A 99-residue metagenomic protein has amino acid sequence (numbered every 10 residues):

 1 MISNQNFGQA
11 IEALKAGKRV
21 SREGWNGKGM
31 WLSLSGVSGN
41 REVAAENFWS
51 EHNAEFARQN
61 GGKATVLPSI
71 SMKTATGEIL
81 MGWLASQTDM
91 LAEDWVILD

Functional and structural regions predicted by a protein language model:
M1-Q9, K63-A64, T74-A75: Short, 15-30-residue, compositionally biased linear elements with alpha-helical propensity or flexible coil
I2, N6-S33, V37-A57: Catalytic phosphate/metal-binding cores of nucleic-acid and nucleotide-processing enzymes, i.e., regions that mediate
A57-K63: Generic detector of short, locally flexible boundary/turn motifs and exposed helical patches
A64-D99: Short, compact, well-ordered microdomains
